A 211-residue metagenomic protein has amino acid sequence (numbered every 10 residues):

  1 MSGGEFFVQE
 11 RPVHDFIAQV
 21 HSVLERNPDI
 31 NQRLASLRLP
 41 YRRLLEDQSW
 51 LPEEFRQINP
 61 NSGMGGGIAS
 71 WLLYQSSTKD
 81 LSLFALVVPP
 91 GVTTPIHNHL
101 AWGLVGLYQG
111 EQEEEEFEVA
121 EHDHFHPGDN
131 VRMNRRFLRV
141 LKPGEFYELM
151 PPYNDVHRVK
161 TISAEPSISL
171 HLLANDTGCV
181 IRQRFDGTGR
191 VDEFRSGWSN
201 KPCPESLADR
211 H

Functional and structural regions predicted by a protein language model:
M1-W50: N-terminal leader/capping segments at the start of a protein or of a new domain
S62-P90: A short glycine-rich, His/Asp/Glu-containing loop-to-beta-strand
F84-N98, M150-N154: Conserved short histidine dyad/triad with adjacent acidic residue
A101-A120: Glycine- and acidic-residue-biased ligand/ion/polar-headgroup-sensing regions
L104-G106, A164-C179: A short hydrophobic beta-strand segment most commonly corresponding to one strand of the jelly-roll/cupin
E118-V156, R195-S199: Short acidic-glycine-tyrosine-enriched beta hairpin
P151-L170: Ligand-binding loop in jelly-roll beta-barrel domains
F185-H211: Long hydrophobic alpha-helical segments typical of transmembrane helices together with their membrane-interfacial
